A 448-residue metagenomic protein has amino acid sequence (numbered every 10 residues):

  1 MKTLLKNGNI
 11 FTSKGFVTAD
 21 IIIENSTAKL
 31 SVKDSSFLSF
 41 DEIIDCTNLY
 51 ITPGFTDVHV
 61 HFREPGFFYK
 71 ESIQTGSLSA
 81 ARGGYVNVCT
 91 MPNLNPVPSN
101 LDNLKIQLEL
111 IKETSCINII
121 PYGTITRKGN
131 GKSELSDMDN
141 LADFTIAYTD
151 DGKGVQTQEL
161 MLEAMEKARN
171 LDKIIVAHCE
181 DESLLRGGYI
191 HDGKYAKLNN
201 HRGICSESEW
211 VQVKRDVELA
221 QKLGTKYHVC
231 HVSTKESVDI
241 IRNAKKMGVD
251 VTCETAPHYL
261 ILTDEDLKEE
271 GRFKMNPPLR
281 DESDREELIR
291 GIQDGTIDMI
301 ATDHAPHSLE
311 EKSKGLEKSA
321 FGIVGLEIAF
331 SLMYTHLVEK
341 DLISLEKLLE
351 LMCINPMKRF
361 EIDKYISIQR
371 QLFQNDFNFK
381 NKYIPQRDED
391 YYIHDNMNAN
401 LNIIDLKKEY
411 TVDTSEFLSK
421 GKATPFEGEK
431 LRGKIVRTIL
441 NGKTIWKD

Functional and structural regions predicted by a protein language model:
M1-P53: Histidine-rich, glycine-flanked metal-binding segment
G8, G315, Q371-D448: C-terminal cap of metal-dependent C-N hydrolases
G8, S26, N48, H59 (+15 more regions): Divalent metal-coordination and catalytic microenvironments
L49-I111: Metal-associated gating/positioning segment near the N- to mid-region
V58-E71, I120-K132, H201-S206: Active-site mouth loops of central-metabolism enzymes
E109-T124: A glycine-rich helix N-cap at a beta->alpha junction
S133-I300: Histidine/acidic residue-rich metal-binding segments in metalloenzymes
L198-K226, Q293-D294, M299-I300, P306-N402: His/Asp/Glu-enriched, well-ordered alpha-helical/loop segment that forms or immediately abuts the divalent-metal
